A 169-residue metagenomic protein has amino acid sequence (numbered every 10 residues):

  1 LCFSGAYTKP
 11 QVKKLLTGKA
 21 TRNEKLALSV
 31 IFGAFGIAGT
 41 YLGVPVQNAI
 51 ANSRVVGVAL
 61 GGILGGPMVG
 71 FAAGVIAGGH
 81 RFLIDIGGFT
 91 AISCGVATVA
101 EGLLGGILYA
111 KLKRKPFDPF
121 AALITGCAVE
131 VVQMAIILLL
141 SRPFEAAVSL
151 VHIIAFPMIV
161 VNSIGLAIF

Functional and structural regions predicted by a protein language model:
L1-T40, L60-R142, L166-A167: Short helix-perturbing small/polar motifs within transmembrane alpha-helices
K19-L26, V148, H152, M158: Membrane-water interface of alpha-helical transmembrane segments
V46-A51: Short helix-coil transition sites and intra-membrane helix breaks within transmembrane domains of multi-pass
S53-G57, T90-S93, A147-F156: Non-cytosolic membrane-interface motifs at loop->transmembrane helix junctions
L123-C127, I154-I159: Transmembrane helix-bundle signature of multi-pass membrane transporters/permeases
